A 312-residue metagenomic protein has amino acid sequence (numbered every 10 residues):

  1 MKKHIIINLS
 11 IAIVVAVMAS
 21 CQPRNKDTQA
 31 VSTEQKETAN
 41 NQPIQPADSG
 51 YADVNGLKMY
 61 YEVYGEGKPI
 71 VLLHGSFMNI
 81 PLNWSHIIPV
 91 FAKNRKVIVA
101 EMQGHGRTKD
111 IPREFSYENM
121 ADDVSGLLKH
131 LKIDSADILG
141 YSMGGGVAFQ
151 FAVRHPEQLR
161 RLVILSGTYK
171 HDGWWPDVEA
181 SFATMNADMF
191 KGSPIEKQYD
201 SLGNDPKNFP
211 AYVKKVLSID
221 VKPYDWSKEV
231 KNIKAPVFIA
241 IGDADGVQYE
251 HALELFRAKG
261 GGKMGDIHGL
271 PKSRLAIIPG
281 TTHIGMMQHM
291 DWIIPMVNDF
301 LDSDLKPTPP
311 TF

Functional and structural regions predicted by a protein language model:
V17-S20: C-terminal motif of bacterial Sec signal peptides marking the signal peptidase cleavage site
L57-K109: Conserved HGGG/HGGXW glycine-rich cap/lid loop of the alpha/beta-hydrolase fold
V99-L139: Active-site loop/oxyanion-hole signature of alpha/beta-hydrolase fold enzymes
G146-R154, R160-E196: Flexible "cap/lid" loop of the alpha/beta hydrolase fold
V213-E229: Active-site nucleophile elbow and catalytic-triad environment of alpha/beta-hydrolase enzymes
I233, I239-I241: Short beta-strand/loop motif that positions the catalytic acidic residue of the alpha/beta-hydrolase fold
G246-E254, M286: Conserved alpha/beta-hydrolase "acid-adjacent" motif
P271-F312: Catalytic active-site module of serine/aspartate enzymes centered on a nucleophile-bearing elbow/loop
